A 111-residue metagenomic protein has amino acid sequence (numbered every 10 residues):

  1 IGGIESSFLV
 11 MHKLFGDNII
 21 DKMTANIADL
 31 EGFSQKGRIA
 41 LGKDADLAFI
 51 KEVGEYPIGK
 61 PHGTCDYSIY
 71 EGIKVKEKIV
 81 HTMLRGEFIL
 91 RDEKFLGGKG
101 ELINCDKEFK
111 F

Functional and structural regions predicted by a protein language model:
I1-V53: His/Asp/Glu-enriched, well-ordered alpha-helical/loop segment that forms or immediately abuts the divalent-metal
F8-K13, K76-L84, F111: Short C-terminal domain-edge/linker segments immediately following a structured domain
L41-E101: C-terminal cap of metal-dependent C-N hydrolases
I103-F111: Short, solvent-exposed cationic patches
